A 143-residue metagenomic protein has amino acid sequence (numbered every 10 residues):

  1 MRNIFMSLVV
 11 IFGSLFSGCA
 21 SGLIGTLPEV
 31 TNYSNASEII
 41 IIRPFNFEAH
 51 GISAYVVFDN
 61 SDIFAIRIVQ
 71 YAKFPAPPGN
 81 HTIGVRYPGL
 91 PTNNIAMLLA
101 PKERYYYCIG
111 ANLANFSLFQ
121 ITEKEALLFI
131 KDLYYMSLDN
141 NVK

Functional and structural regions predicted by a protein language model:
M1-A20: Sec-dependent bacterial lipoprotein signal peptides
C19-K143: Short loop/turn and low-complexity linker motifs enriched in small/turn-promoting residues
